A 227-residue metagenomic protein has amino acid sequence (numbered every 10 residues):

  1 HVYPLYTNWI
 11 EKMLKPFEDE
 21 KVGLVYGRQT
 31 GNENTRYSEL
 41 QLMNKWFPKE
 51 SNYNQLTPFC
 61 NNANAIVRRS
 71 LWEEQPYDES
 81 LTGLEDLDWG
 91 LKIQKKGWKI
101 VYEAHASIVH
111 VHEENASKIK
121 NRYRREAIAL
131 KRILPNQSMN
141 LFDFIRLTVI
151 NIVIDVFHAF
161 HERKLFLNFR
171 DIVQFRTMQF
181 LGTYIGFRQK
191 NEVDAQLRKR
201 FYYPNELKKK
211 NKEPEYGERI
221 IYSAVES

Functional and structural regions predicted by a protein language model:
V2-S38: Conserved donor NDP-sugar-binding/catalytic core segment of glycosyltransferases
N8-K12, D88-K92, K96, R122-R125 (+2 more regions): Alpha-helical elements of Rossmann-like donor-binding domains used by nucleotide-donor carbohydrate transfer enzymes
G31-E33, P48-S70, S80-T82, D88 (+1 more regions): A recurrent flexible, glycine/aromatic-enriched loop bordering the glycosyltransferase active site that acts as
L40-W46, K118-N121: Short, hinge-like loop/turn segments at secondary-structure boundaries
A65-Q75, S80-H112: A short, conserved alpha-helix in the catalytic core of glycosyltransferases
V109-Q179: Active-site-adjacent helix/loop segment of glycosyltransferases that harbors family-specific signature motifs
L141, L167, I172-Q174, M178-S227: Juxtamembrane C-terminal module of membrane proteins
